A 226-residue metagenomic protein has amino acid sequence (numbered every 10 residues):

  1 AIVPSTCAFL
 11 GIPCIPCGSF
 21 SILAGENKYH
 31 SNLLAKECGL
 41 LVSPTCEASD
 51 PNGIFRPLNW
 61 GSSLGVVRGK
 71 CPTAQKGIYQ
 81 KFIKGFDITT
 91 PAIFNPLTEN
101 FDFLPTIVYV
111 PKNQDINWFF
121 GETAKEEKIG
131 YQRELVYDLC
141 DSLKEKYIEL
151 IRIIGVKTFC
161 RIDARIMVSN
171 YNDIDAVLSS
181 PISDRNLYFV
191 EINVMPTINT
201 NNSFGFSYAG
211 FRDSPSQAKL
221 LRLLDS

Functional and structural regions predicted by a protein language model:
A1-A8: N-terminal glycine-rich "phosphate-gripper" loop used for MgATP/nucleotide binding and carboxylate activation
L10-I12: A short helix->loop->beta-strand "cap" motif at the edges of active sites that frequently abuts
S19-E99, C140-K144: Active-site nucleotide/adenylate-binding loops and adjacent lid/helix of ATP-dependent enzymes
R68-E145, R165-Y188: Phosphate-binding site of ATP-dependent enzymes
K146-I153: Amphipathic alpha-helical regulatory segments at dimerization interfaces that relay allosteric signals between sensory
K157-R161: Flexible, glycine/charged-enriched surface loops at secondary-structure junctions
V168-S226: C-terminal active-site "lid" helix and adjoining low-complexity regulatory extension at the edge of ATP-using catalytic
